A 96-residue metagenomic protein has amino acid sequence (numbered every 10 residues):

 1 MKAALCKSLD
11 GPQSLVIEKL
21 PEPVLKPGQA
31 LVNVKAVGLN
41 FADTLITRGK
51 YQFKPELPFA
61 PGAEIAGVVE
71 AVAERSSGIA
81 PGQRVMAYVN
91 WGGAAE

Functional and structural regions predicted by a protein language model:
M1-K2: Extreme N-terminal starter segment of soluble prokaryotic enzymes
L5-K7, R48, V69: Residue-level signal for short segments within beta-strands and strand-turn junctions of well-structured beta-sheet
C6-S14: Extracellular beta-rich ligand/substrate-recognition surface
Q13-E18, I65: Short beta-strand or tight-loop elements that sit immediately N-terminal to catalytic metal-binding acidic residues
P21-G38, K50-G93: Glycine-rich beta-strand-centered segment in the early N-terminal region that forms part of a ligand/cofactor-binding
A42-R48: Cytochrome P450 core scaffold surrounding the K-helix E-X-X-R motif and the conserved "meander" helix-loop region
